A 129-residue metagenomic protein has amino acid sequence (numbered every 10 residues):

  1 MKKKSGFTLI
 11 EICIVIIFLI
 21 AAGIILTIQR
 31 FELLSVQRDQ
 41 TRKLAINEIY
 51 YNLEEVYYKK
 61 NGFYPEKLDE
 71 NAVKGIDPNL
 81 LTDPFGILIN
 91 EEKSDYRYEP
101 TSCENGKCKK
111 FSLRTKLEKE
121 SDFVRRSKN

Functional and structural regions predicted by a protein language model:
K2-R30: N-terminal single-pass transmembrane signal-anchor helix
I16-I17, L26-N47: Aliphatic-rich helix starts adjacent to a transmembrane/signal segment
L44, E48, N52, V73-I76 (+1 more regions): Cysteine-rich, disulfide-bonded extracellular modules and peptides in secreted proteins and receptor ectodomains
Y51-E70, I87: Alpha-helix exit/C-cap motif
K67-E92: Acidic, glycine-rich loop-and-strand cores that form catalytic or ligand-binding grooves in diverse globular domains
E92-N105: Short, surface-exposed beta-strand/loop micro-motifs that present aromatic residues
C103-N129: Short, surface-exposed interaction loops/tails
